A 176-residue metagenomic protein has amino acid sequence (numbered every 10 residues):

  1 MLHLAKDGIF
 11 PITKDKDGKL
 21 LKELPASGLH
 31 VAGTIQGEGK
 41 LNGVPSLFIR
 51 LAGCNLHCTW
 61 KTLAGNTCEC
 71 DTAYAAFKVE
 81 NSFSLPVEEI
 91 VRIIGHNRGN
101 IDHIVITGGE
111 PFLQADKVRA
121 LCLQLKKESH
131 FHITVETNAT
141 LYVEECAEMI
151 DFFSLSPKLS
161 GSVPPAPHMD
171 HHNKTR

Functional and structural regions predicted by a protein language model:
M1-E38, G43: Auxiliary Fe-S-binding modules of radical SAM enzymes
L20, L24-L29, I90, N97-I104: A basic- and aromatic-enriched beta-loop-alpha substructure that forms the phosphate/nucleotide- and DNA/RNA-contacting
L21-S27, K78-N81, K126-I133: Short linear motifs at secondary-structure transitions and domain/linker junctions
P25-E89: Canonical Radical SAM [4Fe-4S] cluster-binding loop centered on the CxxxCxxC motif and its immediate flanking residues
V91, G95, H103, F112-R176: Conserved AdoMet/S-adenosylmethionine-binding subsite of the radical SAM
G108-G109: Short glycine-centered, acidic/aromatic-flanked micro-motifs in structured strand/loop junctions that mark active-site
